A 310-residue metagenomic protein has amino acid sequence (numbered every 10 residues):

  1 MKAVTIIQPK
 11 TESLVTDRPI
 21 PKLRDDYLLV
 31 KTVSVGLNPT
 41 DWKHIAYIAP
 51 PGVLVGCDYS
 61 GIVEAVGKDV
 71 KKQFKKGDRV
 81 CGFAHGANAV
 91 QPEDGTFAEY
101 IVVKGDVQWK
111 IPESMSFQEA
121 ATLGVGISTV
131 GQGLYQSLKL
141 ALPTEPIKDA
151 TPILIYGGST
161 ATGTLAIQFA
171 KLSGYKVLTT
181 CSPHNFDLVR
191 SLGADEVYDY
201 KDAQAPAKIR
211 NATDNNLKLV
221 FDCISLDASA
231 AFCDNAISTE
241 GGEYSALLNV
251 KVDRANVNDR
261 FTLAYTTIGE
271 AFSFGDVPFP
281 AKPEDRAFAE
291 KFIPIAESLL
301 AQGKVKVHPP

Functional and structural regions predicted by a protein language model:
M1-R24, K31-A65, K71-P310: Terminal helix/beta-alpha structural elements that buttress the NAD(P)+-binding lobe
